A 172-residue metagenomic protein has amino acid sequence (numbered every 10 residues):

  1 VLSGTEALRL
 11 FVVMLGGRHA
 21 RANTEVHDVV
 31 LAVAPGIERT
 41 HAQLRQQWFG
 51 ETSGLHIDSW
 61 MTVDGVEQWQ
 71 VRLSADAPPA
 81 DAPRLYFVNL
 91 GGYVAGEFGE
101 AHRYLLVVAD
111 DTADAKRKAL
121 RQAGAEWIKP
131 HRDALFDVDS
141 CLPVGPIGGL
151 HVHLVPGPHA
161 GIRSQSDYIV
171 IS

Functional and structural regions predicted by a protein language model:
L2-A42, Q46, G92: The feature marks the first
L2-G17, W60-F98, A125-E126, A134-S172: A cross-kingdom feature marking charged/low-complexity
H19-A32, T52, F98-L105, A125: A cross-kingdom feature marking solvent-exposed beta-strand/loop segments within repeated, beta-rich binding/scaffold
A20-N23, R39-T40, A95-F98, D114-A115 (+1 more regions): Short loop/beta submotifs within extracellular cysteine-rich repeat domains
P35-G36, Y104, D110-A113: Extracellular/lumenal glycan-associated surfaces
I37, T112, A119-P130: Mixed-charge, glycine-accented linear interaction segment located at domain edges/termini
H41-R45, F49, K116, L120 (+1 more regions): Long, non-catalytic architectural segments outside compact domain cores
Q47-I57, A123-D133: Short arginine-rich
